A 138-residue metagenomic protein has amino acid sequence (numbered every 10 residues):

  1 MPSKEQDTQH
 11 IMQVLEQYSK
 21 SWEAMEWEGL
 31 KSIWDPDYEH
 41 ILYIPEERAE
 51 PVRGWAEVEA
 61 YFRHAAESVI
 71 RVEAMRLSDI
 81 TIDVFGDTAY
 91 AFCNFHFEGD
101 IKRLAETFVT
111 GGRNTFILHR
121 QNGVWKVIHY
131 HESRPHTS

Functional and structural regions predicted by a protein language model:
M1-D37, S138: Short, low-complexity N-terminal intrinsically disordered segments enriched in polar/charged residues
T8, W27-V84, N94: A solvent-exposed, acidic/Ser-Thr-rich amphipathic alpha-helical stretch
W34-D35, F95-F97, H131-R134: Short beta-strand segments enriched in hydrophobic/aromatic residues within well-folded beta-rich domains
D79, G86-T88, N122: Residue-level signal for tight coil/turn positions that link beta-strands
D87-F97: A short hydrophobic beta-strand element
E98-F108: Short, cysteine-centered beta-strand-loop-beta hairpins and adjacent loop/turn segments enriched in charged/polar
V109-S138: Short beta-strand edge/turn micro-motifs at domain boundaries
